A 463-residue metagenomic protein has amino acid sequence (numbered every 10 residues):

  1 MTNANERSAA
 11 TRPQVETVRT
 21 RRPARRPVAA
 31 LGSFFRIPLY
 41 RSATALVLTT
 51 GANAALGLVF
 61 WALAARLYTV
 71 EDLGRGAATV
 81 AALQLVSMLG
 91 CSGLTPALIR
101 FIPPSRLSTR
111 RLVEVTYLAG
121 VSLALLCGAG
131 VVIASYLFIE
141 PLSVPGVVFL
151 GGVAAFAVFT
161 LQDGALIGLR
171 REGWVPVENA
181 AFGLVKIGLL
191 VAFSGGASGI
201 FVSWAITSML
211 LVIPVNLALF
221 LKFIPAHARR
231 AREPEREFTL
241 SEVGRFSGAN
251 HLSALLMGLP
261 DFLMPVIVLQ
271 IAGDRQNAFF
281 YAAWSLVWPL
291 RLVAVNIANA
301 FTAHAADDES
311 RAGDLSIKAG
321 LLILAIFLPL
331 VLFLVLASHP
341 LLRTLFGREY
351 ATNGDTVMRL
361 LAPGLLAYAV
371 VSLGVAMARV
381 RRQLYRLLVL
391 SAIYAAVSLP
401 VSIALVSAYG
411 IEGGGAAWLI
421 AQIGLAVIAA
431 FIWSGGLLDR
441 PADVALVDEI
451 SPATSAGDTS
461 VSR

Functional and structural regions predicted by a protein language model:
N3, P13-R26, S33-T95, G248-D274 (+2 more regions): Signature of the first transmembrane helix
P13, R41-A54, T79-Y136, E140 (+1 more regions): Membrane-water interface segments that mark the loop-to-transmembrane alpha-helix transition
P23-R36, G146-V147, G173-E178, W204 (+4 more regions): Interhelical loop/hinge segments that connect adjacent transmembrane helices in multipass membrane
S42-G57, V175, A181-G183, S203-I224 (+4 more regions): Transmembrane helical elements of multi-pass membrane transporters/channels
G57, G90-R106, V287-R311, M377-V380: Helix-loop junctions and terminal segments of transmembrane helices in multi-pass membrane transport/translocation
V70-E71, S135-G152, D274-R275, L336-A369: Interfacial segments at transmembrane-helix termini and the short loops linking adjacent helices
P104, F156-V177, H304-D307, P363-L390: Membrane-interface junctions at transmembrane-helix termini in multi-pass inner-membrane proteins
V147, P176-H227, V397, I411-G436: Hydrophobic alpha-helical transmembrane segments
